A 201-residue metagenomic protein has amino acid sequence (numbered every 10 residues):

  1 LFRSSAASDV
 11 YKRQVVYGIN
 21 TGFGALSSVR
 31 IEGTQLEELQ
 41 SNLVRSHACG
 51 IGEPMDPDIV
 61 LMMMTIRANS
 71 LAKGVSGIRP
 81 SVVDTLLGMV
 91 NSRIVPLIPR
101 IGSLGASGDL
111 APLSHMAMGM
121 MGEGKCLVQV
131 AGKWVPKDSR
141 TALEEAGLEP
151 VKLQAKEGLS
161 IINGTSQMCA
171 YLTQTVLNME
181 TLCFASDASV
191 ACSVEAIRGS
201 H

Functional and structural regions predicted by a protein language model:
L1-A7, Y11: Single conserved hydrophobic/aromatic residue that forms the stacking wall/gate of nucleotide- or nucleobase-binding
K12-Q14, V29: Polyanion/phosphate-binding surface patch
A25-Q40: Glycine-rich loop at the start of a catalytic domain that most often binds anionic cofactors/ligands
S41, H47: A short, basic-hydrophobic beta/loop patch
A48-D56, V60-H201: Active-site cavity-forming subdomains of large catalytic enzyme subunits
